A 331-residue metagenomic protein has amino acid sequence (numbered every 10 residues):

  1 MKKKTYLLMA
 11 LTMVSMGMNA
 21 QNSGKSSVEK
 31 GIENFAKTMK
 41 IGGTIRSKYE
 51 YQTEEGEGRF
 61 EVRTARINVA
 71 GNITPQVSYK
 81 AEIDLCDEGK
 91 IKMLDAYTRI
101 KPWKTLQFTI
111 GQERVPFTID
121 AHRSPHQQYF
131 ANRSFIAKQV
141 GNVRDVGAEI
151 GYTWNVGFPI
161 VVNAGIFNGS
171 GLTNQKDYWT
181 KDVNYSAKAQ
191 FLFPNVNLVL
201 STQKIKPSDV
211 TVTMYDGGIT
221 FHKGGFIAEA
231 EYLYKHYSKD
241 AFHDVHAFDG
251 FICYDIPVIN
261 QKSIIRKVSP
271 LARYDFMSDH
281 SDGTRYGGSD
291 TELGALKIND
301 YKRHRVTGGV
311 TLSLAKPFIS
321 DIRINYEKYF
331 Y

Functional and structural regions predicted by a protein language model:
M1-L11, G17-R46: N-terminal periplasmic/intermembrane-space "pro-region" immediately following the signal or transit peptide
K4-Y6, Q21-S27, Q190, D275 (+2 more regions): Residue-level detector of intrinsically disordered/flexible regions characterized by low predicted structural confidence
G17-N19, K90, K239, Y331: A short hydrophobic/aromatic micro-motif that marks alpha-helical segments and, especially, helix-coil
V28-G171, K181-V183, A189-N197, F251-C253 (+2 more regions): Outer membrane beta-barrel
T53-E55, T74, Y97-K101, Q112 (+2 more regions): Outer-membrane beta-barrel pore domains
N163, T173-Y178, V199-S201, T211-V212: A short secondary-structure junction signal
K176-D182, H243-V245: Interfacial loop-to-helix transition and helix-capping segments at the boundaries of transmembrane helices
